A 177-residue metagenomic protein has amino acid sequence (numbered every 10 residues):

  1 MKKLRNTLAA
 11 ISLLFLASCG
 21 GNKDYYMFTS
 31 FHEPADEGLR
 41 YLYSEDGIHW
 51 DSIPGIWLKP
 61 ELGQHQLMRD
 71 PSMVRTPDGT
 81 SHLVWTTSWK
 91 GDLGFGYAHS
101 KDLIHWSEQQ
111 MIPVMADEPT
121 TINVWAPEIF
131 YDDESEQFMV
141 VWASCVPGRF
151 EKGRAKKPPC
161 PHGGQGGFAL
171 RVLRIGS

Functional and structural regions predicted by a protein language model:
M1-L8: Bacterial N-terminal signal peptides that target proteins for export
A9-L16: Bacterial N-terminal signal peptides
S18-S177: Carbohydrate-active catalytic/glycan-binding domains of CAZyme proteins, especially the secreted or lumenal ectodomains
